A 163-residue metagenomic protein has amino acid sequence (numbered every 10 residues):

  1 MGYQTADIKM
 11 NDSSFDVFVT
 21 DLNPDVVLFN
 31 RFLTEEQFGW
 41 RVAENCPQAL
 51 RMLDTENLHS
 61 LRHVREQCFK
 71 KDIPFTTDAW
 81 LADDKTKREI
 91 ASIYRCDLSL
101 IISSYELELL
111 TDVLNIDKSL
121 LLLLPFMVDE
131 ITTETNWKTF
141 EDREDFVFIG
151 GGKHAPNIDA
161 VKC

Functional and structural regions predicted by a protein language model:
M1-V26: N-terminal pre-catalytic "stem/leader" segment of glycosyltransferase-like enzymes
Y3, C46-R51, K118-S119: A short helix->loop->beta-strand "cap" motif at the edges of active sites that frequently abuts
V17-F18, Q37-V42, V113, E134-N136: A short acidic, amphipathic alpha-helical/loop segment
F18-Q37, M52: Short N-terminal targeting/anchoring amphipathic segment
V26, D97-L98: Well-ordered beta-strand positions
L33-T34, Y105-L107: Alpha-helix capping/helix-boundary segments
Q48-D83, E108, E141-D142, G151: Acceptor-binding helix/loop patch of EC 2.4 sugar-transfer enzymes, predominantly nucleotide-sugar-dependent
L98-L100, Y105, D112, I116-C163: Conserved catalytic-core segment of nucleotide-activated headgroup transferases in glycan assembly
